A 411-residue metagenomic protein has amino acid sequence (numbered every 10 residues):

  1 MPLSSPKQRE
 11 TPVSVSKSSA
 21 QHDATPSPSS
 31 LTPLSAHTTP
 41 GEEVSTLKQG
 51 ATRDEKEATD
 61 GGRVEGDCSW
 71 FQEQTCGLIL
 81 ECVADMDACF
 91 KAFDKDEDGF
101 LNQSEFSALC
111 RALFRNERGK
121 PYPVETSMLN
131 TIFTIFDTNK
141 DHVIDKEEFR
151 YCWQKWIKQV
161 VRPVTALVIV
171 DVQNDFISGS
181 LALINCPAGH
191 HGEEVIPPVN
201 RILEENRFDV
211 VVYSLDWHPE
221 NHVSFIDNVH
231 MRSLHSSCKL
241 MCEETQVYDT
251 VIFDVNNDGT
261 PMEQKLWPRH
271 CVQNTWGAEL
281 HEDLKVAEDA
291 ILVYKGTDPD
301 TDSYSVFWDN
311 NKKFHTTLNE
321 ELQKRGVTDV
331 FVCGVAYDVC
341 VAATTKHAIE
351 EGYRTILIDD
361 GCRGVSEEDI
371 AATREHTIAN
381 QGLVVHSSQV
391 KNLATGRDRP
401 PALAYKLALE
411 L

Functional and structural regions predicted by a protein language model:
P2-K7, V13, H37, E43-E97 (+5 more regions): Active-site acidic carboxylates
S18-D23: Intrinsic disorder/low-complexity segments enriched in small, polar and charged residues
Y151, P197, K313-E320, A343: Short, contiguous clusters of charged residues that form electrostatic/catalytic patches at enzyme active sites, used
R269-N274, F307-N311, G334: Short, surface-exposed loop/turn motifs that are enriched in glycine and acidic residues and include a nearby proline
D300-D329: Alpha-helical scaffold elements lining the catalytic groove of polysaccharide deacetylases
G326-A343, L357-C362: Glycine-rich anion-binding loop/nest that anchors nucleotide
V341-E351: Short Gly/Thr/Asp-enriched flexible loops that form oxyanion-binding sites at enzyme active sites
